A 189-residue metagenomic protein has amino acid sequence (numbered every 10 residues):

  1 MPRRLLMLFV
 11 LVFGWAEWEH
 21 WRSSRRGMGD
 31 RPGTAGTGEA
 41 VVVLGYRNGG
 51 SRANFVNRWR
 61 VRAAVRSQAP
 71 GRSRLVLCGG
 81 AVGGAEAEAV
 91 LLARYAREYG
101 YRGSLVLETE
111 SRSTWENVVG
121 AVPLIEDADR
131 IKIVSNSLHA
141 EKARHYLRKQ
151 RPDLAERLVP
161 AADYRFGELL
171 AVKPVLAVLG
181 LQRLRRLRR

Functional and structural regions predicted by a protein language model:
M1-R22: Hydrophobic alpha-helical topogenic segments used for membrane insertion/localization
W21-G180: A structural signal for short, hydrophobic/glycine-enriched beta-strand patches
R188-R189: A conserved mid-domain beta-alpha-beta active-site/ligand-binding segment of alpha/beta enzyme cores
